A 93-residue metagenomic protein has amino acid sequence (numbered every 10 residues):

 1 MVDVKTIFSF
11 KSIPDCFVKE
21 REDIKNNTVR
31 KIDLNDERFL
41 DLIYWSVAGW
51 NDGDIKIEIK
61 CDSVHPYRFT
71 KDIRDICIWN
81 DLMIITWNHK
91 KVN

Functional and structural regions predicted by a protein language model:
V2-F39: Compositionally biased, charged N-terminal/linker segments
V2-K5, E22, W50, P66 (+1 more regions): A generic structural signal for short, non-catalytic loop/turn and secondary-structure boundary residues
S9-S12, S46, S63: Generic serine detector
D41-I43: A short, acidic, amphipathic alpha-helical segment used as a generic capping/interface helix at domain edges
W45-G53: Short nucleic-acid-contacting surface segments enriched for D/E, G, S/T with interspersed K/R
G53-N93: Short, compact, well-ordered microdomains
